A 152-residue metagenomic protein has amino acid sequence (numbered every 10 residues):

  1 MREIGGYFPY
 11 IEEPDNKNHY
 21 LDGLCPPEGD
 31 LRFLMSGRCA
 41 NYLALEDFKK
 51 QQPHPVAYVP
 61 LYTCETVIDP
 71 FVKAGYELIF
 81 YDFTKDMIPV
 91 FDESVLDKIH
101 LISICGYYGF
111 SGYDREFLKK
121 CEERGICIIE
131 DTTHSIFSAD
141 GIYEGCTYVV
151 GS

Functional and structural regions predicted by a protein language model:
M1-P53, A74: Conserved PLP-binding active-site segment in aminotransferase class I/II-type PLP enzymes
L31, L78, I128: Hydrophobic anchor at the start of a short beta-strand that flanks the dinucleotide cofactor-binding loop
F33, F80-D82, V150-S152: Structural signal for conserved beta-strand scaffold positions within catalytic alpha/beta enzyme cores
S36, T63, Y113-E116: Acidic donor-diphosphate engagement hotspot in glycosyltransferases and nucleotidyltransferases that stabilizes
L45-S94: Conserved PLP-anchoring active-site segment centered on the Schiff-base-forming lysine
K85-S152: Active-site phosphate-binding strand-loop segment of PLP-dependent enzymes
